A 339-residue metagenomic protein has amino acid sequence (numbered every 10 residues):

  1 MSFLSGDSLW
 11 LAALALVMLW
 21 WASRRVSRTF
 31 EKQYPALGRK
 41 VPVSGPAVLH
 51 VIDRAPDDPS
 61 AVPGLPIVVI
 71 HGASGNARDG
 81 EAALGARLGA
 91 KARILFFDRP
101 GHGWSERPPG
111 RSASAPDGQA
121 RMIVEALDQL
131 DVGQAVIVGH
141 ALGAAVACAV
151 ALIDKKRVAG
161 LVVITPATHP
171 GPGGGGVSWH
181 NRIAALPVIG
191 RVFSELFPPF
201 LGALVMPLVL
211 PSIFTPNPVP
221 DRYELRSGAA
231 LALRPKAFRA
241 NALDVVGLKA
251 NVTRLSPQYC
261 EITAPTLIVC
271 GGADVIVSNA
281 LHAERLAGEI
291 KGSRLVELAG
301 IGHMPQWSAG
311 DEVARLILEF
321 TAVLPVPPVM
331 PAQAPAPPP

Functional and structural regions predicted by a protein language model:
T29-F30, S178, P198-E261: Conserved alpha/beta-hydrolase catalytic His-Asp/Glu region
I52-P59, F96-V138, L142: Active-site loop/oxyanion-hole signature of alpha/beta-hydrolase fold enzymes
R54-W104: Conserved HGGG/HGGXW glycine-rich cap/lid loop of the alpha/beta-hydrolase fold
L152, L161-E195: Flexible "cap/lid" loop of the alpha/beta hydrolase fold
G247, A273-V277: Acidic catalytic loop of the alpha/beta-hydrolase fold
L255, N279-L286: Short alpha-helix in the alpha/beta-hydrolase fold that links the catalytic acid
I262, I268-C270: Short beta-strand/loop motif that positions the catalytic acidic residue of the alpha/beta-hydrolase fold
K291-P339: Catalytic active-site module of serine/aspartate enzymes centered on a nucleophile-bearing elbow/loop
